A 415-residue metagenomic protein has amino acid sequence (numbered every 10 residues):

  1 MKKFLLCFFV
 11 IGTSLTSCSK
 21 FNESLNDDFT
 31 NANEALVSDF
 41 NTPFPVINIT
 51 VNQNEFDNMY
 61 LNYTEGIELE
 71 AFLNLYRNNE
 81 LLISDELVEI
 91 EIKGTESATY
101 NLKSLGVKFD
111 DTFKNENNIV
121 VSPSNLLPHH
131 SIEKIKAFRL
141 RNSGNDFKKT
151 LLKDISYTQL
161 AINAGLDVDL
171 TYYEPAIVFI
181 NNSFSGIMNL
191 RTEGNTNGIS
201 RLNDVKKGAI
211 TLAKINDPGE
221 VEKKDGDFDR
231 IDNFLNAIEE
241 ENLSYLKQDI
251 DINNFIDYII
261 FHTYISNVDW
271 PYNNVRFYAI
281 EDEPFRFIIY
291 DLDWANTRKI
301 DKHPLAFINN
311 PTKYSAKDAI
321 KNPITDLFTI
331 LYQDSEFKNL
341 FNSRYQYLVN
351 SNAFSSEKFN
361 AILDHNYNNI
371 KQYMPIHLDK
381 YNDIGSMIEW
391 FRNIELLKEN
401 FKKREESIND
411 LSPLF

Functional and structural regions predicted by a protein language model:
M1-F4, S19: Positively charged n-region of N-terminal signal peptides that target proteins for export
F4-G12: Sec-dependent N-terminal signal peptides
L5-L6, N26, F401: Intrinsically disordered, low-complexity segments enriched in glycine/proline and serine/threonine
I11-S17, D57: N-terminal processing/targeting junctions
L15-V37: Bacterial Sec-dependent N-terminal signal peptides
A35-F40, P128-S131: Short boundary motifs at domain starts and secondary-structure transition points
T42-T50, N54-G66, A71-L73, N78-E96 (+6 more regions): Middle-to-C-terminal accessory/interaction subdomains
E65-V221: Conserved ATP-binding subdomain of kinase catalytic cores across diverse folds
